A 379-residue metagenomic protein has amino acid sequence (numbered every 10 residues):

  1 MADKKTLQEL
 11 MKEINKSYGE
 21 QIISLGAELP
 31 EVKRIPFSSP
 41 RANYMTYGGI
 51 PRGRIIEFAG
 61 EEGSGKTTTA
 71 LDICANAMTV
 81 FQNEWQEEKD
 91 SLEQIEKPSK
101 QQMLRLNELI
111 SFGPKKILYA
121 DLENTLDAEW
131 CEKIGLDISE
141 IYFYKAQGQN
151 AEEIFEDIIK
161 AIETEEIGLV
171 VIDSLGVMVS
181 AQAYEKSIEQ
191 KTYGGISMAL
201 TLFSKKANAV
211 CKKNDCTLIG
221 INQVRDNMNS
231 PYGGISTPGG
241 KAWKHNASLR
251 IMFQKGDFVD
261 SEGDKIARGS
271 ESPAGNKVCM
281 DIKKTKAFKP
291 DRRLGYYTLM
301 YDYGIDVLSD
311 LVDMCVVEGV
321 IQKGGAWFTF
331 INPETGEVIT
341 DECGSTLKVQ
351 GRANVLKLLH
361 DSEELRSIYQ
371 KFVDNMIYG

Functional and structural regions predicted by a protein language model:
M1-I22, W85, K89-I110, F258-G379: C-terminal regions of RecA-like/P-loop NTPase motor modules
A2-E140, E156, E163: The Walker A/P-loop phosphate-binding site
E13, S17-E20, S38, M45-G49 (+13 more regions): Conserved, well-folded catalytic cores of nucleic-acid-processing and energy-transducing macromolecular machines
I55-E57, K116, G168-V171, T217: Residue-level preference for the first positions of well-ordered beta-strands
I55-G60, S187-G194, N227-G233, R293-Y301 (+1 more regions): Short hinge/gating elements
T79, L109-F112, I134-I141, K186-G195 (+1 more regions): A short alpha->loop->secondary-structure connector
N107, A146-C216: Phosphate-binding/switch loop-helix module in NTP-utilizing enzymes
A161, Y193-E318: Phosphate-binding/switch region of NTP-binding enzymes
